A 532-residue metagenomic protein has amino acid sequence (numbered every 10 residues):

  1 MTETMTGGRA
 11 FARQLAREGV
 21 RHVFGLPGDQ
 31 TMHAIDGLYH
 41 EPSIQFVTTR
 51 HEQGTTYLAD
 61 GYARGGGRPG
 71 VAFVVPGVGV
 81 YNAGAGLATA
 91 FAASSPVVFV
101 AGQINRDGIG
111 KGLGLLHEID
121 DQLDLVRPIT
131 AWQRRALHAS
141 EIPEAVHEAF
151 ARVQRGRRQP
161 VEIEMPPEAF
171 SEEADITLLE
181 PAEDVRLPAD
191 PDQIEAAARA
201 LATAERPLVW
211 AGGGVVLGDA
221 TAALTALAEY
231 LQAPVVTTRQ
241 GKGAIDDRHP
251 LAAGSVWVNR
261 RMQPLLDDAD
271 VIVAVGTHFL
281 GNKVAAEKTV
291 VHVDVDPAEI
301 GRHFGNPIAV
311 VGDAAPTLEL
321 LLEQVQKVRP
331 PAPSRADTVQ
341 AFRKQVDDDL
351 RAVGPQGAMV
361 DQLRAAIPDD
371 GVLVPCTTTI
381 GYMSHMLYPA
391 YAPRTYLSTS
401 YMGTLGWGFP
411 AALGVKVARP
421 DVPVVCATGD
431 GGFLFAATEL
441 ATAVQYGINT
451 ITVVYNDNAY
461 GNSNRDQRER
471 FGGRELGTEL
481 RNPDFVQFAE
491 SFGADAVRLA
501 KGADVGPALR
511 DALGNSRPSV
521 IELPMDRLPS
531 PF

Functional and structural regions predicted by a protein language model:
M1-T2, L137-S140, I176-T177, E287-T377 (+4 more regions): Phosphate/pyrophosphate-binding active-site segments
T2-V328, Q362, A366-D369, T442 (+5 more regions): N-terminal alpha/beta PP-like core and its mobile active-site loop of ThDP/TPP-dependent enzymes
G8-F11, A16-V20, L26-D29, A34-E41 (+1 more regions): Active-site diphosphate/adenylate-binding microenvironment
G54, D121, D219, G354-P355 (+2 more regions): A generic structural signal for residues located within well-ordered alpha-helices of large catalytic or ligand-binding
Y62, Y81, P333-L350, V415 (+2 more regions): Charged, low-complexity, helix-prone segments enriched in Lys/Glu/Asp/Gln
G112-H117, G301-H303, A309-V311, L318 (+1 more regions): Thiamine diphosphate
A169, G241, T379-G381, R527: Active-site/binding-pocket entry motifs
